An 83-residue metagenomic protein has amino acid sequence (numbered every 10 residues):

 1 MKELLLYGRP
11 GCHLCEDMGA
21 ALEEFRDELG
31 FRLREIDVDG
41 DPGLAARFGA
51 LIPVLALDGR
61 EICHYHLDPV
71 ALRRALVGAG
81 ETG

Functional and structural regions predicted by a protein language model:
M1-E24: Local sequence-structure signature of Cys/Sec-based thiol-disulfide redox active-site neighborhoods
L14, F31, I62-H66: A structural signal for the main folded, soluble domain(s) of proteins
D17-A20, A46-A50, L67: Generic recognition of short, well-ordered alpha-helical segments
F31-P42: Thiol-based oxidoreductase modules, predominantly thioredoxin-like and allied folds used for disulfide exchange
G40-V54: Short Fe-S-cluster ligation motifs
P53-E61: A short, hydrophobic beta-strand/beta-hairpin element that forms part of a small beta-sheet core
R60-G83: Non-catalytic, surface beta->alpha helical segment in thiol-disulfide oxidoreductase systems
